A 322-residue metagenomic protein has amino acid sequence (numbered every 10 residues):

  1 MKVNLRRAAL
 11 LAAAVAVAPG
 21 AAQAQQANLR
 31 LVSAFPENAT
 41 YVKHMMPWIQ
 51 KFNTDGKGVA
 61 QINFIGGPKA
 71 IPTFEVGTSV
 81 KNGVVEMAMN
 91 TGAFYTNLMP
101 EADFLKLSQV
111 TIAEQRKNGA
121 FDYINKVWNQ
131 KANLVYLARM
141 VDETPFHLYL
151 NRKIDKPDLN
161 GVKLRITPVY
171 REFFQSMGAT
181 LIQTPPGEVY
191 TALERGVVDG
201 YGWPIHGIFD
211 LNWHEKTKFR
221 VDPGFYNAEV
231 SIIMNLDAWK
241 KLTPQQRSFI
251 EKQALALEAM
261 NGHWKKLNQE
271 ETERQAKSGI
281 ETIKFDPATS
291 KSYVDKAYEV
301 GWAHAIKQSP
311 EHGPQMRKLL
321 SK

Functional and structural regions predicted by a protein language model:
V3, L10-A12, Q25-E114, N129-K322: N-terminal secretory/targeting leader peptides
A18-A24: Sec/Tat signal peptide C-region and signal peptidase I cleavage site
K117-Y123, V127: Core domains of carbohydrate- and sulfate-ester-processing enzymes
